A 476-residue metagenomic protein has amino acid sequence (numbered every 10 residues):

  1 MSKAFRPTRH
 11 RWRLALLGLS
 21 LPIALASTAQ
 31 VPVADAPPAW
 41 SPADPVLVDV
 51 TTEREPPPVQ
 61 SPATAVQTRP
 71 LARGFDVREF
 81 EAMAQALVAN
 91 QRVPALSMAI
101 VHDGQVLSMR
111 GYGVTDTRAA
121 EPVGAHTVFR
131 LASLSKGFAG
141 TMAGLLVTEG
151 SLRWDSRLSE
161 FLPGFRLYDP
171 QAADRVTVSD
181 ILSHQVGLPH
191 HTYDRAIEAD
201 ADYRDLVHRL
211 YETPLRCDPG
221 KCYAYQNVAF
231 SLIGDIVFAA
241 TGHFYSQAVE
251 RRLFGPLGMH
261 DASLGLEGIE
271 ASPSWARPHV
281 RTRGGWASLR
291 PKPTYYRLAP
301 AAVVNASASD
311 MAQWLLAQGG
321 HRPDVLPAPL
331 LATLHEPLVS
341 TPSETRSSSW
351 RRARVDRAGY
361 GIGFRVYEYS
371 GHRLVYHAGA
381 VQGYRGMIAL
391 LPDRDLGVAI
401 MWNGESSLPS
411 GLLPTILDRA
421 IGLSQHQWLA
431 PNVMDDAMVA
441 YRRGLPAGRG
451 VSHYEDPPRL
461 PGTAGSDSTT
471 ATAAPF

Functional and structural regions predicted by a protein language model:
K3-L16: Bacterial N-terminal signal peptides that target proteins for export
A15-A24: Bacterial N-terminal signal peptides
Q30-R110, F238-R251, G255, L289-F476: Catalytic loop of the DD-peptidase/beta-lactamase superfamily, centered on the K-T-G motif and neighboring
Q67-G74, V128-R130, R166-D169, T192-I197 (+4 more regions): Second-shell loop/turn segments in exported
E79, A95, A125, R130-L134 (+6 more regions): Active-site helix/loop module of the DD-peptidase/beta-lactamase fold, centered on the serine-lysine SxxK catalytic
T115-G124, L408-I416: A short, polar/charged loop-to-alpha-helix boundary motif
S133-L134, A224-N227: Catalytic nucleophile serine of serine hydrolases, specifically the conserved "nucleophile elbow" pentapeptide
R204-R216, T282-R297: The feature captures the short pre-catalytic strand/loop hairpin that immediately precedes and shapes the active-site
